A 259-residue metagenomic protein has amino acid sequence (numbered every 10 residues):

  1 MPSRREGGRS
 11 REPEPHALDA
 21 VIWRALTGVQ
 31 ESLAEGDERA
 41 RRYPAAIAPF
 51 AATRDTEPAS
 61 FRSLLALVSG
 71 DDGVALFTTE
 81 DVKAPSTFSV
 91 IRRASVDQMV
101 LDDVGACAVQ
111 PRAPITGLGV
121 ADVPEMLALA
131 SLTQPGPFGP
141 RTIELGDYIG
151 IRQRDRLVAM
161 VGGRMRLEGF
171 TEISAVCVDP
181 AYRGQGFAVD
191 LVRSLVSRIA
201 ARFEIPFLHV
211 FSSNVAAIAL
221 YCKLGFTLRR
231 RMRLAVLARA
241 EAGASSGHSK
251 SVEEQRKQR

Functional and structural regions predicted by a protein language model:
M1-A84: N-terminal charged segments
R4-D19, D103-G136, H248-R259: Short amphipathic alpha-helix that is part of the acyltransferase structural core
A51-R54, V176-R183, F211: A short, internal acetyl-CoA/4′-phosphopantetheine-binding micro-motif in the GNAT/acyltransferase core
S60-L64, G184-R198, I218-K223: Conserved acetyl-CoA-binding loop-helix of GNAT-fold acetyltransferases
F77-D81, R198, L208-I218, L234-A244: Conserved beta-strand-loop-alpha-helix junction that forms the acyl-donor binding cleft
V82-F88, V189, S212-R230: Conserved active-site alpha-helix within GNAT-family acetyltransferase domains
I91-L101, H209, T227-A244: Conserved catalytic-core motifs of GNAT/GCN5-like acyltransferases
P137-D147, I151-C177: A conserved beta-strand-loop-helix scaffold within acyl/acetyltransferase catalytic domains
